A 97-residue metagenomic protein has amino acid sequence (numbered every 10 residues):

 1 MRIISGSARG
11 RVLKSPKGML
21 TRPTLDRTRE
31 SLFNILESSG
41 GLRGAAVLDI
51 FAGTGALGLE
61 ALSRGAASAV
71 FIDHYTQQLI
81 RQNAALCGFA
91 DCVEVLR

Functional and structural regions predicted by a protein language model:
M1-R97: Class I S-adenosyl-L-methionine-dependent methyltransferase catalytic core
